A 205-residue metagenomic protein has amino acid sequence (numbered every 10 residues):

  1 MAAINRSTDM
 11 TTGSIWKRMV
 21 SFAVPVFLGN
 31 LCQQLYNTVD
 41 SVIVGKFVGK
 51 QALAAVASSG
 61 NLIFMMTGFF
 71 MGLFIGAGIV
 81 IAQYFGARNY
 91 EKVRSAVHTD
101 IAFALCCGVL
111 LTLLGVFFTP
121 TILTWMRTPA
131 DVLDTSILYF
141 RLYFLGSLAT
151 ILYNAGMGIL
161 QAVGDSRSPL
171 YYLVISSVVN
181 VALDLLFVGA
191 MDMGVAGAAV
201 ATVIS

Functional and structural regions predicted by a protein language model:
M1-A23, I81-L148, A182, V188-S205: Short alpha-helical transmembrane segments in multi-pass integral membrane proteins
T12, W16-L35, V39, L62-F69 (+2 more regions): Residue-level signal for short hydrophobic patches within transmembrane helices of multi-pass membrane transporters
V26, Q34, T38-I43, A57 (+2 more regions): Transmembrane-helix terminus/interface motifs of multi-pass secondary transporters
L35-T38, F47-K50, Y84-A87, A162-V163 (+2 more regions): Helix-loop interface residues and adjacent transmembrane-helix termini in multi-pass membrane transporters, primarily
T38-S41, L113, T121, A155-I159 (+1 more regions): Alpha-helical transmembrane segments of multipass membrane proteins
V44-F64, A130-T135, V195-V200: Interfacial/gating helices of multi-pass transporter permease domains
L53-L113, T150-P169: Small-residue-rich hydrophobic transmembrane alpha-helices
F74, L142-Q161, P169-N180, A198-S205: Short runs within selected transmembrane alpha-helices of multi-pass transporters and secretion channels
